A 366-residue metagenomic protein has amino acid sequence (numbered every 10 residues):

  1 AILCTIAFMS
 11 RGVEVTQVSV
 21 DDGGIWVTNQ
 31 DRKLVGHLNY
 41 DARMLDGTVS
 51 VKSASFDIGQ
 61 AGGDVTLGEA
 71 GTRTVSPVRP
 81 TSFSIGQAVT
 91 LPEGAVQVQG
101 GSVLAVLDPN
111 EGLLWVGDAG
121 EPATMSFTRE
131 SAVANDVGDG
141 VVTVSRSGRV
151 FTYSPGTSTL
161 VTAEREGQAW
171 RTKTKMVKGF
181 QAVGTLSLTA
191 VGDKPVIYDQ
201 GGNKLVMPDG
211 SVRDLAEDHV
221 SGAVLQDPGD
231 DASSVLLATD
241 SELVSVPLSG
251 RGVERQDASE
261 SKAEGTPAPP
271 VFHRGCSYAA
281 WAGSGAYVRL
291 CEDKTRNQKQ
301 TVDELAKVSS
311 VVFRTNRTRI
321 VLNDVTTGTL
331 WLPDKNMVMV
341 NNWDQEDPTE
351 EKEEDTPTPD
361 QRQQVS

Functional and structural regions predicted by a protein language model:
A1-S366: N-terminal membrane-targeting/anchoring modules of bacterial envelope and secretion proteins
